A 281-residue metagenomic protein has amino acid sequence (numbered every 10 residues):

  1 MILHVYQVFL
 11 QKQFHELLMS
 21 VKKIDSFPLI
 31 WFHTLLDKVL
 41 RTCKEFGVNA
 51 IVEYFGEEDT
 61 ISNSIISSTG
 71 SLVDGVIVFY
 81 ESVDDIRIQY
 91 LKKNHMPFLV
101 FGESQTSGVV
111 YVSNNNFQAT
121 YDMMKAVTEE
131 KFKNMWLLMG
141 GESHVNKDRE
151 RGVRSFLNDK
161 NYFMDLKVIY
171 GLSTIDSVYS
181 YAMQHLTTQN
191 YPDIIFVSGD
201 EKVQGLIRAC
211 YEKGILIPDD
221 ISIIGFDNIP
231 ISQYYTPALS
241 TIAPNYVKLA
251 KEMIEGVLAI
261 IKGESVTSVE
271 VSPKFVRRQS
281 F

Functional and structural regions predicted by a protein language model:
M1-Q13: N-terminal helix-turn-helix DNA-binding module of bacterial transcription factors
K12-K125, T187: Alpha-helical recognition/docking segments in bacterial nutrient-uptake and carbohydrate-utilization systems
K23-F32, V52-T60, V112-D122, L137-Y181 (+4 more regions): Hinge/beta->alpha junction and helix N-cap segments in small-molecule ligand-binding domains
N49, P97, K133, F163 (+1 more regions): Residue-level detector of anion-binding/catalytic polar loops
D74, F132-M135, D193: Short acidic/polar active-site loop segments enriched in Thr and Asp
D165, M183-F281: Flexible loop/turn connectors
